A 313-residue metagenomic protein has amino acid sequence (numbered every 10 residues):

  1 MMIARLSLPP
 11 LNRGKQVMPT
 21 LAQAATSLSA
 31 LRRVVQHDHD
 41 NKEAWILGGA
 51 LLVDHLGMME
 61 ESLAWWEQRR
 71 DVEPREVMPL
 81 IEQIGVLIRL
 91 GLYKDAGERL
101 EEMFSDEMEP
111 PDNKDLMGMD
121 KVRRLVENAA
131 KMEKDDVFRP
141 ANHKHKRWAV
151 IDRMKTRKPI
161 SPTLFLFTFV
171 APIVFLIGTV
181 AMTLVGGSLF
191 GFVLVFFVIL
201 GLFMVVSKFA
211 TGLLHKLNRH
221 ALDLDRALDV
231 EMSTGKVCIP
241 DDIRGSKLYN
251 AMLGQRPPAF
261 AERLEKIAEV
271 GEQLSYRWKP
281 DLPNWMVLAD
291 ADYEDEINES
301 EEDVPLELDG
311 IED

Functional and structural regions predicted by a protein language model:
M1-L21, S27-D38, R226-D313: Charged, low-complexity cytosol-facing tails and large interhelical loops of integral membrane proteins
S7-E73: Alpha-helical adaptor scaffolds
A44, P79, D112-N113: TPR alpha-solenoid repeat register
R70-V72, G85-D112, K121-K146: TPR/TPR-like (Sel1-like) alpha-helical repeat modules
L116-V174, I267-D313: Terminal, low-structured helical/coil segments at or just beyond the last alpha-helical repeat
R157-M232: Transmembrane alpha-helical hairpins and terminal membrane-anchor modules
